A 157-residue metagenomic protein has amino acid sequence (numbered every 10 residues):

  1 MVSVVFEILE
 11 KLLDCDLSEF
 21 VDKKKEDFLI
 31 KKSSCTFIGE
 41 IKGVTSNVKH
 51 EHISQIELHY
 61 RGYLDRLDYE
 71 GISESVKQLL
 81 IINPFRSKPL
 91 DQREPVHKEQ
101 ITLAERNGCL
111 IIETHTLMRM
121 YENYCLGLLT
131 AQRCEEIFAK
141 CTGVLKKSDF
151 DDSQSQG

Functional and structural regions predicted by a protein language model:
M1-Q154: Catalytic core segments in nucleotide and nucleic-acid processing enzymes
